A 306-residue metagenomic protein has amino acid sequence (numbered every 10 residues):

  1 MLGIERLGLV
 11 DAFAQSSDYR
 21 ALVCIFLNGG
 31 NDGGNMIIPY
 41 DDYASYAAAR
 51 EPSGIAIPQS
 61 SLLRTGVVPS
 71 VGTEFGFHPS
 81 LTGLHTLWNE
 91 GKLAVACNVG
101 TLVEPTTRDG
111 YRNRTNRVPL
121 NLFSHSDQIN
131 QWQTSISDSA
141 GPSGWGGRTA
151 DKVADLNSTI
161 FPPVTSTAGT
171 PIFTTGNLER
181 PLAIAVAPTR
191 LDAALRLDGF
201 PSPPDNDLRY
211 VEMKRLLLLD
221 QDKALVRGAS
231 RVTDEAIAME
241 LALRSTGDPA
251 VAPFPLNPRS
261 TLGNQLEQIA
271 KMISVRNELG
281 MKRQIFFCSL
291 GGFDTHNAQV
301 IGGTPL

Functional and structural regions predicted by a protein language model:
M1-L306: Feature for exported/extracytoplasmic and membrane-associated proteins, marking the mature portion
